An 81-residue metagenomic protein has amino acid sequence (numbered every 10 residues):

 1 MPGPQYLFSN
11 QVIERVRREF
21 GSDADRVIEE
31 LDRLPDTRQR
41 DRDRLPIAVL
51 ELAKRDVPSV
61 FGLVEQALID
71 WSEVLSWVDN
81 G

Functional and structural regions predicted by a protein language model:
M1-G3, N80-G81: Short intrinsically disordered terminal tails
G3, V27-E30, A48, S59: Terminal low-complexity, poorly structured segments
Y6-L34: N-terminal acidic leader/helix
L7-F8, S22, T37-R40, R55 (+1 more regions): Short coil/turn linker and secondary-structure boundary residues
E30-L31, D36-R38, N80-G81: Short leucine-rich amphipathic alpha-helices used at interfaces
D36-L63: Acidic, low-complexity, intrinsically disordered interaction modules
V64-G81: Amphipathic alpha-helical binding modules
